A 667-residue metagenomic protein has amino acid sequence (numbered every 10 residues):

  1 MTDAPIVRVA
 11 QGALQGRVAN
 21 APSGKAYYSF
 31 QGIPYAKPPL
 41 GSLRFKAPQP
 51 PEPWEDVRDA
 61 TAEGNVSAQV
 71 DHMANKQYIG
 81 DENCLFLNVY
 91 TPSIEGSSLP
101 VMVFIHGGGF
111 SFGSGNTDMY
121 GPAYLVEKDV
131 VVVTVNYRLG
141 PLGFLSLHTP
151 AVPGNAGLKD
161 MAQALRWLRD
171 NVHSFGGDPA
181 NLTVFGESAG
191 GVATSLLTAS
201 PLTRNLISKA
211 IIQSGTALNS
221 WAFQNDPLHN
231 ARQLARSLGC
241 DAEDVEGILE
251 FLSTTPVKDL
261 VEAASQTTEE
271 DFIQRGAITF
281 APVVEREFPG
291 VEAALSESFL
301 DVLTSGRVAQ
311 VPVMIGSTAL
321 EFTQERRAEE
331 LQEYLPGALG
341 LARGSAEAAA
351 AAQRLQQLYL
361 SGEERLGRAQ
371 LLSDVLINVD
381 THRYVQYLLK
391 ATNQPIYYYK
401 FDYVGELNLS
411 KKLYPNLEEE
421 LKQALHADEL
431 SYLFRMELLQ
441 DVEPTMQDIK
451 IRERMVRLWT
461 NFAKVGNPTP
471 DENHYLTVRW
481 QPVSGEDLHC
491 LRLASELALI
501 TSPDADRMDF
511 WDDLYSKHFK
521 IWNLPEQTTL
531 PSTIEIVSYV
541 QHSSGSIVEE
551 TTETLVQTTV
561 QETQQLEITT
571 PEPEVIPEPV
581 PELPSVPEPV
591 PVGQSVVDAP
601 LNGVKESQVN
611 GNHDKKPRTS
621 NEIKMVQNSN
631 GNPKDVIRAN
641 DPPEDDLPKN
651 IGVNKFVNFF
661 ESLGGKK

Functional and structural regions predicted by a protein language model:
M1-L158, P179, V284, F322 (+6 more regions): Non-catalytic accessory segments of hydrolases
Y28, D81-L85, K159-A162, R166 (+9 more regions): A structural signal for well-ordered alpha-helical segments within the folded catalytic domains of diverse enzymes
A74-V245, L249, L303-R326: Serine-hydrolase-like catalytic core of hydrolytic proteins
S93, V131, S174, D178 (+8 more regions): Short amphipathic alpha-helical interaction elements and helix-loop-helix interfaces that mediate dimerization
M102, A162-L165, R169, A231-A235 (+7 more regions): Non-transmembrane alpha-helical segments in soluble domains of secreted/periplasmic/extracellular proteins
T254, K258-I449, L458, V465: Substrate-gating cap/lid region and adjacent catalytic-acid/histidine neighborhood within extracellular/lumenal
V379-H382, Q386-E550: Mobile gating loops/cap/lid regions near enzyme active sites that modulate substrate access
T529-K667: Eukaryotic intrinsically disordered, low-complexity regions enriched in proline and serine/threonine with abundant
